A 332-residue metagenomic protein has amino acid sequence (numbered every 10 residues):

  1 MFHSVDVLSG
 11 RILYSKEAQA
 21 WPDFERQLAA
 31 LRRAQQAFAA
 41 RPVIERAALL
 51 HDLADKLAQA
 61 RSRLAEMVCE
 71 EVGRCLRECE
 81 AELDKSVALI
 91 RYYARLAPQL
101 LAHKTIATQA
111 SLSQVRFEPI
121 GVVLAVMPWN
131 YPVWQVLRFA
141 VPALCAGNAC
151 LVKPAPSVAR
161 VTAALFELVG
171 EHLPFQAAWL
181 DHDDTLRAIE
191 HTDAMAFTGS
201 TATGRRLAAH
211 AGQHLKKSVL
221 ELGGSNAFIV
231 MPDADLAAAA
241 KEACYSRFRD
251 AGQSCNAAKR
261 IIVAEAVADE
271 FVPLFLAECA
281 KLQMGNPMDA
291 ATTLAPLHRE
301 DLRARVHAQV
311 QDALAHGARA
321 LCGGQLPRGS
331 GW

Functional and structural regions predicted by a protein language model:
M1-S111, H298: N-terminal Rossmann-like NAD(P)+-binding subdomain of aldehyde/semialdehyde dehydrogenases
V5, G199, V263: A conserved hydrophobic position in a structured secondary element of the catalytic/binding core that shapes
G10, R46, V68, I90 (+7 more regions): Residue-level signal for inorganic ion chemistry
D23, A60, L64, S86 (+8 more regions): Short phosphate-engaging motifs
L28, A47-A54, A65, V87 (+7 more regions): Hydrophobic face of alpha-helices
Q35, A39, A54-R61, A65 (+14 more regions): Structural signal for hydrophobic packing residues in well-ordered secondary-structure cores of soluble enzyme domains
A102-A238: Rossmann-like NAD(P) dinucleotide-binding subdomain of oxidoreductase/dehydrogenase enzymes
A202-W332: ALDH superfamily catalytic-core signature
